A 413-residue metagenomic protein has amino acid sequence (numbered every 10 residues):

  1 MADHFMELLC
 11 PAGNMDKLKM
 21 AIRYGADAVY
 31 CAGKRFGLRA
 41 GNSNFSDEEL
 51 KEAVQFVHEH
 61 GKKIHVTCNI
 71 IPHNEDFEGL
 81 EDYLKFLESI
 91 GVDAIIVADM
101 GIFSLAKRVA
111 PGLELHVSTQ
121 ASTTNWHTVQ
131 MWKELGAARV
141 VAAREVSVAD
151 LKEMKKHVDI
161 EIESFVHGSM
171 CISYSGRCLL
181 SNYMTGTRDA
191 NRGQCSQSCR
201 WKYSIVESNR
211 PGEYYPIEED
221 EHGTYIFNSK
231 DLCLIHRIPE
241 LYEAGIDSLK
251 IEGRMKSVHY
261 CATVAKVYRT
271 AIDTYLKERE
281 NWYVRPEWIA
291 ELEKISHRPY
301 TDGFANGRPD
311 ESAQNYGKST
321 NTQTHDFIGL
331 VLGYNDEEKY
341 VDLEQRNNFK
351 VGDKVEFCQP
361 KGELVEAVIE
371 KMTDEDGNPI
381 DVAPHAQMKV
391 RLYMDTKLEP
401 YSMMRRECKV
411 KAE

Functional and structural regions predicted by a protein language model:
M1-R23, A28-R35, A53-V54, H60-I70 (+5 more regions): Surface-exposed amphipathic alpha-helical tracts and adjacent flexible/coil segments at the periphery of soluble enzymes
R39-F56: Glycine-rich, positively charged N-terminal anion/phosphate-binding segment
V66-T67, V97, V117-T119: Short beta-strand elements of ligand-binding domains
E78, G112-L113, V117-W126: Gly/Gly-Pro- and Ser/Thr-rich, intrinsically disordered tail segments characteristic of DNA damage-repair and tolerance
G101-I102: Alpha-helix capping/helix-boundary segments
K107: Short glycine-biased active-site loop of nucleotidyltransferases that positions the nucleotide triphosphate and helps
